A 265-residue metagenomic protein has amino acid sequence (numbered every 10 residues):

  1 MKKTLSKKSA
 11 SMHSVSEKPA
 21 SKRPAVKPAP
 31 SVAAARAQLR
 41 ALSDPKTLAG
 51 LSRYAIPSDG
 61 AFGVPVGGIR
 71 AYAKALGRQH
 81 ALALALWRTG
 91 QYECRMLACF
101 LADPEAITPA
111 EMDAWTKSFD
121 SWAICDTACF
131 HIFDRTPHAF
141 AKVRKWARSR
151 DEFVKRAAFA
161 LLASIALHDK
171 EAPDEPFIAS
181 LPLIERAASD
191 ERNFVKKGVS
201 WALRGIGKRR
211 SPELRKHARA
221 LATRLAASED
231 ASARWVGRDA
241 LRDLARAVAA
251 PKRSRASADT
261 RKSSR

Functional and structural regions predicted by a protein language model:
K2-K8, K18-R265: Alpha-helical scaffold domains
